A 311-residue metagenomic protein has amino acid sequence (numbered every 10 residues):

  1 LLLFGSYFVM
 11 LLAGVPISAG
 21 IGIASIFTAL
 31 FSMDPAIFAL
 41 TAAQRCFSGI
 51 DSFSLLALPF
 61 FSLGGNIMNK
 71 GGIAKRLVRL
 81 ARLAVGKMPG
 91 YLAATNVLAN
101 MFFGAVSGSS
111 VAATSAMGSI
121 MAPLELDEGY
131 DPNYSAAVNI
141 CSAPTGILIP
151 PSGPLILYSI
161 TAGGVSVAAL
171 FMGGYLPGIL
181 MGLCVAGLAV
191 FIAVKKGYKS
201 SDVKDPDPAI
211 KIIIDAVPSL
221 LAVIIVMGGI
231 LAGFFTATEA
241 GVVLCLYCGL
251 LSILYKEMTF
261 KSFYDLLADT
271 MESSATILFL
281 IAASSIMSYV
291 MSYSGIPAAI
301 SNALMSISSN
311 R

Functional and structural regions predicted by a protein language model:
L1-R311: Alpha-helical transmembrane segments of multi-pass membrane transport proteins
